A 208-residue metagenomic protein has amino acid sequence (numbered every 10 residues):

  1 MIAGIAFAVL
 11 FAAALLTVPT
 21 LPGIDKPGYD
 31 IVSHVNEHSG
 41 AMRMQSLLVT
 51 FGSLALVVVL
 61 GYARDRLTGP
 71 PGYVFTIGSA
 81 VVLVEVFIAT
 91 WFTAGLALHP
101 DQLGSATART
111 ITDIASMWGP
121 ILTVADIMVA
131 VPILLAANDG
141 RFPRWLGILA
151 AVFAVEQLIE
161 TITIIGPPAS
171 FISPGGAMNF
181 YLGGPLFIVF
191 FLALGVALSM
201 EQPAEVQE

Functional and structural regions predicted by a protein language model:
M1-E208: Hydrophobic, aromatic-enriched alpha-helical segments typical of multi-pass transmembrane helices
